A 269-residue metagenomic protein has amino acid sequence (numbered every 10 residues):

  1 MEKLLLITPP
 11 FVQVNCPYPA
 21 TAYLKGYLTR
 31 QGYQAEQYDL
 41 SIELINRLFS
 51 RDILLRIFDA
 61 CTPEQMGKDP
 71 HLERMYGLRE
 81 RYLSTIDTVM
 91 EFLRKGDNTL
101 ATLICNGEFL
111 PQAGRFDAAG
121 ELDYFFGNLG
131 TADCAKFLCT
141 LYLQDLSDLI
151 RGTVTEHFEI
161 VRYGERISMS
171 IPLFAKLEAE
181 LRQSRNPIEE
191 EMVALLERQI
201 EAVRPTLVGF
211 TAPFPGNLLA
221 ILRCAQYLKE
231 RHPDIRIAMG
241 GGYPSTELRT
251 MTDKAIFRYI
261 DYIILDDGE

Functional and structural regions predicted by a protein language model:
M1-L4, V203-R204: A short, charged/proline- and glycine-enriched loop that marks the coil->beta-strand transition at the N-terminal
K3-Q13: Nucleotide-activated donor-dependent transferases that construct or modify glycoconjugates
F11-V14, Y18-R51, M90-G120, F125-G130 (+3 more regions): Glycine-rich beta-alpha loop elements in corrinoid/cobalamin-binding modules across cobalamin-dependent enzymes
R47-N106: Conserved phosphoryl-transfer catalytic core
I86, L143-L146: Generic preference for hydrophobic/aromatic residues in regular secondary structure cores
